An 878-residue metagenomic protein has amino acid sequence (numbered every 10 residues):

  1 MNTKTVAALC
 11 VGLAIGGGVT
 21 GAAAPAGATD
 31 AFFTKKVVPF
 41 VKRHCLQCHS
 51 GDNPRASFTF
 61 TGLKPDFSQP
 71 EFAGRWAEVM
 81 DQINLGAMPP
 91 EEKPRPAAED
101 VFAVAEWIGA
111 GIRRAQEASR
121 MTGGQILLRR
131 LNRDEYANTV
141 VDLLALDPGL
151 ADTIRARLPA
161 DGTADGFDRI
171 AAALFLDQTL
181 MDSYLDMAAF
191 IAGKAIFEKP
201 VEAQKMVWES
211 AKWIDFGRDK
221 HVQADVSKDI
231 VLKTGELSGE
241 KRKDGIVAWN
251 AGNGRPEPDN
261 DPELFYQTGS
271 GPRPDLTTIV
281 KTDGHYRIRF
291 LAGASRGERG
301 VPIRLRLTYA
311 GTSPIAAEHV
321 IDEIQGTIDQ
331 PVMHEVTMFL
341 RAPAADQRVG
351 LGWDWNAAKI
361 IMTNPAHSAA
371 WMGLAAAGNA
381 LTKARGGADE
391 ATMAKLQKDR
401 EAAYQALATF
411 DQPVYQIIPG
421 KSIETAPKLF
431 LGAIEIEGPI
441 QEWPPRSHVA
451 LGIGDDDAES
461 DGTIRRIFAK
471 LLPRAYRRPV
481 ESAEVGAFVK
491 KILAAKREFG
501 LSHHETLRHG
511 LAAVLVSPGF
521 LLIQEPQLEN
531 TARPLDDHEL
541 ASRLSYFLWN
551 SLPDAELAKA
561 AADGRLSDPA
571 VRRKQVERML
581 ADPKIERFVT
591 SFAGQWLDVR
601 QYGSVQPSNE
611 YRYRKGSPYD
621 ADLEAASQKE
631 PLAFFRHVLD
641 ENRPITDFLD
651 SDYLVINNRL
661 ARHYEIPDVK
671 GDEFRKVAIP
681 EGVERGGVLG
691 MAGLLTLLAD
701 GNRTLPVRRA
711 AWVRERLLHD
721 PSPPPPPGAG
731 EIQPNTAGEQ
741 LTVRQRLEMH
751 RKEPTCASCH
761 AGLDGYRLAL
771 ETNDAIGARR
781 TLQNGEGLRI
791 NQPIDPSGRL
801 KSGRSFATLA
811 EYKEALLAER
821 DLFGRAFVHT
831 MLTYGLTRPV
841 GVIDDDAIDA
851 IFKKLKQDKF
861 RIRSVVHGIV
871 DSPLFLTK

Functional and structural regions predicted by a protein language model:
M1-T5: Positively charged n-region of N-terminal signal peptides that target proteins for export
A7-G18: Bacterial N-terminal signal peptides
A23-N53, S57-F58, E71-E78, Q82-K878: Low-complexity, glycine/serine/threonine/alanine-rich intrinsically disordered linker and propeptide segments
K64: The substrate-binding groove and active-site-proximal loops of carbohydrate-active enzymes, especially glycoside
S68: Glycine-rich, highly charged phosphate/nucleotide-binding loops
